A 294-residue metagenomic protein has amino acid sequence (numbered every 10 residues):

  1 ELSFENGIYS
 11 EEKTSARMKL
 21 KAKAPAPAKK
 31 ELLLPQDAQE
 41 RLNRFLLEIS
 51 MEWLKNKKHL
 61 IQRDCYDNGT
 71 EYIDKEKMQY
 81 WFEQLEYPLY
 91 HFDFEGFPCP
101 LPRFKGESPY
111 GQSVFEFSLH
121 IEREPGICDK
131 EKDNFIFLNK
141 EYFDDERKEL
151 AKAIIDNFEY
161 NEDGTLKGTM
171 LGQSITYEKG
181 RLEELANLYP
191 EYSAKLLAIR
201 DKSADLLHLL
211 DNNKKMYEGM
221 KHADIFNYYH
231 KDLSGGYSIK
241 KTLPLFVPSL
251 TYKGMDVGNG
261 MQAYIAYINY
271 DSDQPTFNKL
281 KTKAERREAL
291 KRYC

Functional and structural regions predicted by a protein language model:
E1-K23, Q36, H230, S234 (+1 more regions): Acidic, Mg2+-coordinating catalytic module of metal-dependent nucleases/exonucleases that use a two-metal-ion mechanism
L2-P88: N-terminal accessory regions of nucleic-acid-interacting proteins
E48, D64-Y66, W81, A153 (+6 more regions): Residues that form generic nucleotide/phosphate-binding pockets
E71-K75, F97-P102, N187-E191, H222: Short amphipathic alpha-helical surface micro-motifs
E76-G164: Conserved RNase H-like, two-metal-ion catalytic cores of nucleic-acid enzymes
E83-Q84, P88, P109-G111, E146 (+7 more regions): Secondary-structure capping and boundary motifs in well-ordered enzyme cores
R123-G126, Y160, D211-E218, Y270-F277: Short regulatory "switch" loops immediately downstream of catalytic or recognition motifs within protein catalytic
D133-Y264: Conserved DEDDh/DEDDy metal-dependent 3′-5′ exonuclease domain
